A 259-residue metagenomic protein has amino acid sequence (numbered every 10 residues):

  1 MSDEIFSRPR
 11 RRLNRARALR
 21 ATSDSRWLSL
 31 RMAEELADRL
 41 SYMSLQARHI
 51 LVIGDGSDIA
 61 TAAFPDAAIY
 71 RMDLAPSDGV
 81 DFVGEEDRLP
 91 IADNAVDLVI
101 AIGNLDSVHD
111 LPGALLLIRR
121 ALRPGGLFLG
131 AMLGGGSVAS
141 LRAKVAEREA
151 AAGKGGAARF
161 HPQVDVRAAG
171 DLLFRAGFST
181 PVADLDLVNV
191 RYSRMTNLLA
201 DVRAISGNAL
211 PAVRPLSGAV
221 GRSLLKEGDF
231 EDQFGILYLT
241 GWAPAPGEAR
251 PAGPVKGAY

Functional and structural regions predicted by a protein language model:
M1-L45: Class I SAM-dependent methyltransferase Rossmann-like catalytic core, especially the SAM/SAH-binding loop
A37-A92, L98, P112-L116: Class I SAM-dependent methyltransferase SAM/SAH-binding core
H49-L51, D58-A62, A67-L74, H161-A168 (+3 more regions): N-terminal regions of ATP-driven nucleic-acid and macromolecular assemblies, encompassing P-loop NTP-binding domains
D97-P112, L116, M132: A short SAM/SAH-binding and catalytic strip from SAM-dependent methyltransferases
P112-L127: A short glycine-rich, Lys/Arg-flanked "PGG" loop and its adjoining helix->strand segment in the class I
L129-S193, N208-P215: Conserved catalytic/acceptor-binding region of the Class I
A176, S193-Y259: C-terminal lobe and adjacent flexible extensions of AdoMet/dcAdoMet transferase-like proteins
